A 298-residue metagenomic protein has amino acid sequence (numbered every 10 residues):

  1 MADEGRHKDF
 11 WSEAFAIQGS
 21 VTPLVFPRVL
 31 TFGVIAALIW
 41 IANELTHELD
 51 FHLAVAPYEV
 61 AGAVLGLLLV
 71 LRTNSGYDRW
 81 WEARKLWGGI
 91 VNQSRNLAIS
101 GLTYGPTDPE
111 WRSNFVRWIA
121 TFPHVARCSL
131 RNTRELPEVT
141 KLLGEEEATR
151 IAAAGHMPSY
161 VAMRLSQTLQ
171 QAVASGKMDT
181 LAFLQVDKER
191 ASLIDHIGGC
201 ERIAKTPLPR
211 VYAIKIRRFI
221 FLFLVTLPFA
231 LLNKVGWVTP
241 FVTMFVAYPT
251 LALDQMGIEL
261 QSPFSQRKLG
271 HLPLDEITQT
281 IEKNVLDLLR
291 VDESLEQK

Functional and structural regions predicted by a protein language model:
M1-N92, T107, N233-W237, F264-K268 (+1 more regions): N-terminal juxtamembrane/topogenic regions of multi-pass membrane proteins
P23-F32, E201-N233: Transmembrane alpha-helical segments and their cytosolic interface motifs in multi-pass membrane proteins
A63, A230-D254, I258: Pore-lining and gate-forming transmembrane alpha-helices of multi-pass membrane transport proteins
W80-L97, V186-I197, I203, R267 (+2 more regions): Intracellular alpha-helical coupling/juxtamembrane segments of multi-pass membrane proteins
W87-I99, R112-L130, L274-L289, E296-K298: Alpha-helical membrane-embedding segments and immediately adjacent membrane-interface amphipathic helices
A98-Y212: Structured inter-helical modules in multipass membrane proteins
Y212, L227-L231, V238, G257 (+1 more regions): Long amphipathic all-alpha helical oligomerization modules
A247-T250, M256-D275: A hydrophobic, small-residue-rich beta->alpha segment in the mid-to-C-terminal subdomain of diverse proteins
